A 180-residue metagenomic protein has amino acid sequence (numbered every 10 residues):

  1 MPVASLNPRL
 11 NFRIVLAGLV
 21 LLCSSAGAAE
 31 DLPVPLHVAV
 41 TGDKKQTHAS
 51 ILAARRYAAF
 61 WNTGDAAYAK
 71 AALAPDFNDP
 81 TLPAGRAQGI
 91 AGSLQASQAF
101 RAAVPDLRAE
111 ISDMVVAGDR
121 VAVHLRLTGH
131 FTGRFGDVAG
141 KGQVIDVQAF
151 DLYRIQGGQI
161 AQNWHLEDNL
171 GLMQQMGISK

Functional and structural regions predicted by a protein language model:
M1-L10: N-terminal secretory signal peptides that target proteins for export/translocation
N11-S24: Bacterial N-terminal signal peptides
A29-A71, P75-D76, S179: Short, low-complexity N-terminal intrinsically disordered segments enriched in polar/charged residues
E30-H37, A161-K180: Low-complexity, intrinsically disordered terminal/linker segments enriched in charged and Gly/Pro repeats
A49-L52, A66-G118: A solvent-exposed, acidic/Ser-Thr-rich amphipathic alpha-helical stretch
Y57, Y68-A69, F77, S93 (+4 more regions): Hydrophobic pocket/interface hotspot
L73, V115, L127-G129, L166-E167: Short beta-strand segments enriched in hydrophobic/aromatic residues within well-folded beta-rich domains
R126-G157: Exposed beta-sheet edge and beta->alpha loop/turn motif
